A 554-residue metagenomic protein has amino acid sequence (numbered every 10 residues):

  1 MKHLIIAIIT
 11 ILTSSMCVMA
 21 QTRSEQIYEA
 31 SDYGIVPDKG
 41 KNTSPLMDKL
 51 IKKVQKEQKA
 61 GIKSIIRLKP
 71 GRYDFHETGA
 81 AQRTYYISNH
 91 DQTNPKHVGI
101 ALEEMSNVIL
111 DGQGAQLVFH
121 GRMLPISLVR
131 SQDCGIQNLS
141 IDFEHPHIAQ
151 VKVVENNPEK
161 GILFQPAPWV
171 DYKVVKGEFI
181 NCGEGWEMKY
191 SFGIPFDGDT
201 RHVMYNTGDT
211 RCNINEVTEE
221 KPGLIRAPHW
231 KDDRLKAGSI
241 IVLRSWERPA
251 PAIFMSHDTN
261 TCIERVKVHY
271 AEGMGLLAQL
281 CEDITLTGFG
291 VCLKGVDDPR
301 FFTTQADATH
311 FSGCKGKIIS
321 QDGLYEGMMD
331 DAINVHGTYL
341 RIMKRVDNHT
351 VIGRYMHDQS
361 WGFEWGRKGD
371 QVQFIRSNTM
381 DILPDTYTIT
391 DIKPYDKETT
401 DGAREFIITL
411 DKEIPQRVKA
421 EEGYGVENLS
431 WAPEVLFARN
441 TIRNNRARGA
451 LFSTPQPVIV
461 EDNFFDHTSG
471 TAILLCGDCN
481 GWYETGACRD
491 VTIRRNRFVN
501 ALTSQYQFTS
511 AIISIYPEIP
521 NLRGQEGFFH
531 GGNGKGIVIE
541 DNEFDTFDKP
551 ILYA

Functional and structural regions predicted by a protein language model:
M1-E25: Bacterial Sec-dependent N-terminal signal peptides
S15-M16, D32, I65, F192: Compositionally biased regions
A20-S44: Mature N-terminal, pre-catalytic/accessory segment of carbohydrate-active enzymes
D38, S44-A554: Extracellular parallel beta-helix/beta-solenoid repeat domains
